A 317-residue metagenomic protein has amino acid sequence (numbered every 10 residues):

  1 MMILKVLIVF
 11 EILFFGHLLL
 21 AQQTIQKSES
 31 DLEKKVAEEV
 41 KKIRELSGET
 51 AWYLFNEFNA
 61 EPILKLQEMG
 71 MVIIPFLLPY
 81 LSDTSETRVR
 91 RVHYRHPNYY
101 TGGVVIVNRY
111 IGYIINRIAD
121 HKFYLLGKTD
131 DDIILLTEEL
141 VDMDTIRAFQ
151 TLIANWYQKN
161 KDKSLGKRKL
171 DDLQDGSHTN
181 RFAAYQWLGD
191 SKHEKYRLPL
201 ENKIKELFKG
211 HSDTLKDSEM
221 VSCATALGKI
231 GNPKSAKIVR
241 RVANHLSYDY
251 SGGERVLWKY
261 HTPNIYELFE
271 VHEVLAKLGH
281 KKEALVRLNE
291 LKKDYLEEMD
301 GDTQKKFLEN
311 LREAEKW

Functional and structural regions predicted by a protein language model:
M1-I8: Bacterial N-terminal signal peptides that target proteins for export
I8-H17: Bacterial N-terminal signal peptides
A21-Q23: Boundary at the C-terminal end of the N-terminal hydrophobic targeting segment
S28-E49, M71-T84, R90, Y124-T129 (+4 more regions): Amphipathic alpha-helical scaffolding segments comprising HEAT/armadillo-like alpha-solenoid repeats
Y53-M69, R91-I118, N155, T179-E194 (+4 more regions): Structural detector for internal amphipathic alpha-helices that build alpha-solenoid repeat scaffolds
P97-K161: Compact alpha-helical subdomains of small soluble proteins
V141-N160, K292, L296-W317: Eukaryotic acidic, Ser/Thr-rich intrinsically disordered low-complexity regions
